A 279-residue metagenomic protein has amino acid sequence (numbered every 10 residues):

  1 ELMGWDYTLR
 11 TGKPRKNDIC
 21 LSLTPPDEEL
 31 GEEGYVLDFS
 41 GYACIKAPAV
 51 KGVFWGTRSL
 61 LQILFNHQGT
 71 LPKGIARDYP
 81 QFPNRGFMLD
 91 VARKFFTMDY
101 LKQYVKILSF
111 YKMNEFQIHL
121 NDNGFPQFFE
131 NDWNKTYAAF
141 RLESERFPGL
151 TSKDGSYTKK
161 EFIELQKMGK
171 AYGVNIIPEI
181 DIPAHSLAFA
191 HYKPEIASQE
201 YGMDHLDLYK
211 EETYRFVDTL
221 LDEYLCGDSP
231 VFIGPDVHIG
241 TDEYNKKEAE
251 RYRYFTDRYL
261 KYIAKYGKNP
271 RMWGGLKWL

Functional and structural regions predicted by a protein language model:
E1-F82: Contiguous, structured surface segment used for ligand recognition
L9-T11, P178, M272: A structural preference for short, hydrophobic beta-strand core positions in alpha/beta folds
P25-E28, V50-G52, K94, Y244 (+1 more regions): Short, glycine-/Ser/Thr-/acidic-enriched flexible segments
P83-Y266: Substrate-binding cleft of carbohydrate-active enzyme catalytic domains
I118-H119, W273-G275: A short glycine-rich beta-strand->turn/loop micro-motif centered on a GG-aromatic cluster
K193, L276-L279: Substrate-binding cleft/loops of secretory-pathway carbohydrate-active enzymes
A264-G274: Acidic/polar loop patches that form or flank catalytic/metal-binding clefts of enzymes that bind anionic ligands
